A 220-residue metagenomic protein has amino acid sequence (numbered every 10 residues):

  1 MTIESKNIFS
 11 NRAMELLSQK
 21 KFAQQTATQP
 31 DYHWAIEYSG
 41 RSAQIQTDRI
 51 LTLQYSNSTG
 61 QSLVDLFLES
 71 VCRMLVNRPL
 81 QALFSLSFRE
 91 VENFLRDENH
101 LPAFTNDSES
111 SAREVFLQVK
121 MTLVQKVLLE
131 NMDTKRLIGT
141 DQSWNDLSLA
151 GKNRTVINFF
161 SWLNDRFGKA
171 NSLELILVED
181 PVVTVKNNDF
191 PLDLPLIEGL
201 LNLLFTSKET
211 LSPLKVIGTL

Functional and structural regions predicted by a protein language model:
M1-L220: Domain-level signature for proteins that mediate thiol-based redox and metal-cofactor handling
